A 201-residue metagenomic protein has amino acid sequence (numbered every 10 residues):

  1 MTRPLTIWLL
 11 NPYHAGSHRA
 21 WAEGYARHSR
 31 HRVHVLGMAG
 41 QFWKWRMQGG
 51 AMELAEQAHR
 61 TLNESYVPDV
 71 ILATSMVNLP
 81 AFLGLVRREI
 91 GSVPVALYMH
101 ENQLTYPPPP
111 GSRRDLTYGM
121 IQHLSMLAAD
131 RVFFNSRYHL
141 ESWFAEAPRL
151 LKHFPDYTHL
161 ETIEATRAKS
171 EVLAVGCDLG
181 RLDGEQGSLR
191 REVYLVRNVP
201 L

Functional and structural regions predicted by a protein language model:
M1-V70: N-terminal subdomain of nucleotide-sugar transferases
L5-W8, H59-L85, A96-Y98, R131-F133: Short N-terminal targeting/anchoring amphipathic segment
L9-N11, L36, Y98, N135 (+1 more regions): Short hydrophobic segments within beta-strands
Y13-G16, M76-P80, C177: Short beta->alpha connector loops
R19, P80-G84, P107-P108, W143-A145 (+1 more regions): Short glycine-/acidic-enriched loop or helix-start segments at secondary-structure transitions that form or flank
V70-I71, R88-P107, Q122-F134, S170: Active-site proximal beta-strand in glycosyltransferases
T105-L124, P148-H159: Nucleotide-sugar donor phosphate/pyrophosphate-binding loop at the beta->alpha transition of glycosyltransferases
A128-P200: Donor nucleotide-sugar binding/catalytic pocket of nucleotide-sugar-dependent glycosyltransferases
